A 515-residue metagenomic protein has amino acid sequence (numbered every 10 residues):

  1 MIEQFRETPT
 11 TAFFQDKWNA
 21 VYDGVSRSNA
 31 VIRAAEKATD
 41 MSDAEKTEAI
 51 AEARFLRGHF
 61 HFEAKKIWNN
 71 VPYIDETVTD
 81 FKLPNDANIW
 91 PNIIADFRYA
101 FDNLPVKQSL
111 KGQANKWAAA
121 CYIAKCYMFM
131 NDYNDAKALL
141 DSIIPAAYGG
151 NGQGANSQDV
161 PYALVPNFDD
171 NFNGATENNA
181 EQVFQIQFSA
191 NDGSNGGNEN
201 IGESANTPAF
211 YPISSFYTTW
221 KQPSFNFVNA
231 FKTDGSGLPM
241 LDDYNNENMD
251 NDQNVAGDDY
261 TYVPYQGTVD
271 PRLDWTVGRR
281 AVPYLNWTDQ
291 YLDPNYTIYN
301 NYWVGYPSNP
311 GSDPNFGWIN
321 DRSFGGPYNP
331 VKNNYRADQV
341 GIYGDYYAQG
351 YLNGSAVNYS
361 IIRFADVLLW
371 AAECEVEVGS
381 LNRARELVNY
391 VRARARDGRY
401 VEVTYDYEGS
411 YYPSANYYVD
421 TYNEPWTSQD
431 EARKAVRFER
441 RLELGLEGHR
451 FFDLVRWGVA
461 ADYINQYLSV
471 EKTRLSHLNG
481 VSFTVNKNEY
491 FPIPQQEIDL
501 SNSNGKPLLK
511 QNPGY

Functional and structural regions predicted by a protein language model:
M1, Y99, W117, I123-D313 (+1 more regions): An aromatic- and glycine-enriched ligand-binding surface/loop that stacks and positions planar moieties
M1-W68, T79-P91, F97-K111, D243-N248 (+6 more regions): Conserved, well-structured interaction surfaces
V21-G24, N92, F168-L241, P327-N329 (+5 more regions): Long, intrinsically disordered, low-complexity segments
I89, N151-Y162, G237-Y260, N301-D345 (+1 more regions): Surface-exposed intrinsically disordered loops and tails
